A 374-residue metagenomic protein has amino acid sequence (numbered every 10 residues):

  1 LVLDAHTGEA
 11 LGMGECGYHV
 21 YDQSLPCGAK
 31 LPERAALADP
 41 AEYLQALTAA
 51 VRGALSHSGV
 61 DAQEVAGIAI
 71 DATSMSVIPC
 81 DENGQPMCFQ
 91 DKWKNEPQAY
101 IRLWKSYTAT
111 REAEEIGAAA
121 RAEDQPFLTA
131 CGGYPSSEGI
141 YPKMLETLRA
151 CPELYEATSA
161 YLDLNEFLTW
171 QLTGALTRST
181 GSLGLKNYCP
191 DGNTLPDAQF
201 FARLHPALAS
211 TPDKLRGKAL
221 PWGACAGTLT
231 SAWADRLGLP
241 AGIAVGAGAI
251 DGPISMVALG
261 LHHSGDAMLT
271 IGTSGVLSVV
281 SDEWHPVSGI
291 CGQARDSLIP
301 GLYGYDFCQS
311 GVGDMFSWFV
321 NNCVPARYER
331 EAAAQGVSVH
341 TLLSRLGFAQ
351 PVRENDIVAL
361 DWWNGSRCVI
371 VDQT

Functional and structural regions predicted by a protein language model:
L1-F89, S210, D235, L239-A247: N-terminal glycine/serine-rich phosphate-binding loop of ATP-dependent small-molecule kinases, especially carbohydrate
V2, E64-D71, R102, Y161 (+5 more regions): Short glycine-aspartate micro-motif
L3, I78-N83, I116, L172-S182 (+6 more regions): Short acidic, glycine/serine/threonine-rich loops at helix termini
C16-G17, W93, L183, S310 (+1 more regions): A generic structural motif
A29-R34, N95-R102, D296-D306: Short beta-alpha connecting loops at secondary-structure transitions that line or flank enzyme active sites
H57-G139: Active-site phosphate-binding/coordination module
C80, G117-I250, L360-S366, I370: Gly/Ser/Thr-rich active-site cleft segment
A130, L148-C151, W170-A175, D197-H205 (+2 more regions): A short helix-loop
